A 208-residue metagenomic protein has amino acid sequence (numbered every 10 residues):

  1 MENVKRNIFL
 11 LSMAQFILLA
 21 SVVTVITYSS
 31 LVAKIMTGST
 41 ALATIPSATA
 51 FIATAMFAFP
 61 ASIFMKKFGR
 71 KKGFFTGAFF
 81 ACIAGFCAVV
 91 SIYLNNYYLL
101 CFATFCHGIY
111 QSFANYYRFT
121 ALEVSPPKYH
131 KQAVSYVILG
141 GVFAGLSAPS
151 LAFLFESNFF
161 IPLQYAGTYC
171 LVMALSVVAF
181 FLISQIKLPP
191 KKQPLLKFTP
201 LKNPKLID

Functional and structural regions predicted by a protein language model:
M1-K5, I186-D208: Juxtamembrane intracellular "pre-TM" segments in multi-pass secondary transporters
E2-A55: Helix-loop boundary and gating motifs at the non-cytosolic
K5-R6, V90-F102: Helix-loop junctions at membrane interfaces in 12-TM secondary transporters
F57-R70, E156: Helix-to-loop junctions at the C-terminal end of transmembrane segments in multipass secondary transporters
K71-K72, L154-A174: A membrane-interface helix-boundary motif in multi-pass transporters
F79-L94: C-terminal ends and interior cores of transmembrane alpha-helices in multi-pass membrane transporters/permeases
C101-G140: Cytoplasmic helix-loop-helix junction between adjacent transmembrane helices in 12-TM secondary transporters
A148, A152-F153, M173-L195: C-terminal membrane-cytosol helix-exit motif in multi-pass small-molecule transporters
